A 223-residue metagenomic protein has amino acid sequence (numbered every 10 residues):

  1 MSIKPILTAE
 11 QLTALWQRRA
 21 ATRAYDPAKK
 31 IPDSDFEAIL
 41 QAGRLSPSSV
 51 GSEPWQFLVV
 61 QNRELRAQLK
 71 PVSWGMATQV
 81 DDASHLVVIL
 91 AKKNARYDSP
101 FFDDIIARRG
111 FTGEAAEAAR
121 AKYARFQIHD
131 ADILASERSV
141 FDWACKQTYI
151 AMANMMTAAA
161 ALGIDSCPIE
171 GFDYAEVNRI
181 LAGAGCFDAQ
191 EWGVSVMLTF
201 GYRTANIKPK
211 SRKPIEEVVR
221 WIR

Functional and structural regions predicted by a protein language model:
M1-R223: Acidic, surface-exposed loops and disordered segments
